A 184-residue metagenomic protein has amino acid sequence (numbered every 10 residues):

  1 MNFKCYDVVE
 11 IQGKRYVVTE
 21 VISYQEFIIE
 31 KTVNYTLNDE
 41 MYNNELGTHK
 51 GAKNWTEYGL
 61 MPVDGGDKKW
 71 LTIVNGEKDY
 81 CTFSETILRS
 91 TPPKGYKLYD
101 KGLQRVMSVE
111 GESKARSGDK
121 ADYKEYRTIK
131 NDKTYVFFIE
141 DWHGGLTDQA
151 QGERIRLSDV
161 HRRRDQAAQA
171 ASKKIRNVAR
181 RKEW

Functional and structural regions predicted by a protein language model:
M1-R15, T19-W184: Mixed-charge, low-complexity intrinsically disordered regions
